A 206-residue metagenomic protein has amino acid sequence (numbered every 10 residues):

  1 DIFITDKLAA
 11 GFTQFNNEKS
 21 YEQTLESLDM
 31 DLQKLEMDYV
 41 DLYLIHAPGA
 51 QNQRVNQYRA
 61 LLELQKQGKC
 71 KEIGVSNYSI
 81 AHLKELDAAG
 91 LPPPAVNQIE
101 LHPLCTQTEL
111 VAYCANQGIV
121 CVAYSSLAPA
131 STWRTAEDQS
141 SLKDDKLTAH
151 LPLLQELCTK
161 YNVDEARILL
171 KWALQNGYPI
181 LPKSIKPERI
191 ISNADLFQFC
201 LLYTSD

Functional and structural regions predicted by a protein language model:
D1-I2, D6, A60, K66 (+1 more regions): N-terminal binding-site loop/beta-alpha segment at the start of enzyme catalytic domains that lines or forms
L8-A10, G49, S79, L101-P103 (+3 more regions): Active-site-proximal loop/turn and secondary-structure-junction residues that shape catalytic pockets, frequently
G11-H102, I119-V120: Glycine/proline-rich, positively charged, aromatic-decorated active-site loop/lid region on the catalytic face
L61, L83-L86, L110, C114 (+1 more regions): Hydrophobic packing residues within well-ordered alpha-helices of enzyme cores
L110-V163, R167-S192: Glycine-rich, positively charged active-site loop/lid region within alpha/beta enzyme cores that binds and organizes
F199-C200: Helix-turn-helix-type domain boundary/helix-start signal
Y203-D206: Conserved small/polar residues in nucleotide/adenosyl-binding loops
